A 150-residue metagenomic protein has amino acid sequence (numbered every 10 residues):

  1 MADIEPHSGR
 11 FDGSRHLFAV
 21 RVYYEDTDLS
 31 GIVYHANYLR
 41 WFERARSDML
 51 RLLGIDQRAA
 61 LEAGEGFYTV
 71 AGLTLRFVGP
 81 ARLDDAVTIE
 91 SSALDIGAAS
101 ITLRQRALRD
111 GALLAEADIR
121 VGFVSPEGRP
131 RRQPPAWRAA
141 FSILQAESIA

Functional and structural regions predicted by a protein language model:
A2-V70, P126-A150: Hot-dog-fold acyl-thioester-processing enzymes
F11-G13, L114-A117: Mobile beta-alpha loop/short-helix "lid" or hinge segments that flank ligand
M49-I101, A115-E116, V121-G122: Hydrophobic beta-strand-centered segment that forms part of the acyl-chain substrate-binding groove
R106-L108: Core beta-strand residues in small-molecule sensory/regulatory alpha/beta domains
